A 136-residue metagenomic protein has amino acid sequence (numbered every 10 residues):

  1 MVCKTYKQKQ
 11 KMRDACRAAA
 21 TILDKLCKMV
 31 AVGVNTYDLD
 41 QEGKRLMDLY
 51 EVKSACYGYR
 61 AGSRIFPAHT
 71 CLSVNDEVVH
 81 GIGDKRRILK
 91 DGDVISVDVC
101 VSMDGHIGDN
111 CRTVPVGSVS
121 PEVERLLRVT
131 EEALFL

Functional and structural regions predicted by a protein language model:
M1-L136: Active-site neighborhoods and metal-handling regions in enzymes and metal-associated proteins
